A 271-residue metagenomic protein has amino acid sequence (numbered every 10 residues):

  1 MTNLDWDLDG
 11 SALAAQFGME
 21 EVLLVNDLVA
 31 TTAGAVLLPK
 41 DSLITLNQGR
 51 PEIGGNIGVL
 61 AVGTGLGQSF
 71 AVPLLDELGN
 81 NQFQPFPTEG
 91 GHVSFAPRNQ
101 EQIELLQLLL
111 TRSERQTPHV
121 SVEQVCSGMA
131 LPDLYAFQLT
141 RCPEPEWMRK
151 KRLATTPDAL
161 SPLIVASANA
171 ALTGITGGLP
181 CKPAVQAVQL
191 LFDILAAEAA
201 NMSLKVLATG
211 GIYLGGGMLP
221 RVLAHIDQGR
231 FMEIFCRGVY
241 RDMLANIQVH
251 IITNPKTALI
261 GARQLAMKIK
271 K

Functional and structural regions predicted by a protein language model:
M1-N56, E89-R98, Q102, D227-Y240 (+1 more regions): Glycine-rich phosphate-binding loop and adjoining helix at the ATP-binding site of ATP-dependent phosphoryl-transfer
G18, E104-K271: ATP-binding/phosphotransfer module of carbohydrate and carboxylate kinases, centering on a glycine-rich
L23, I57-A61, G211-Y213: Short glycine-aspartate micro-motif
D27-L28, V62-T64: Fold-independent oxyanion-binding glycine-rich loops and adjacent beta-strand/coil segments at enzyme active sites
A30-T32, G67, L219-V222: Short, active-site-adjacent cap segments at secondary-structure transitions
G34-L37, F70-L74, A224: Short acidic, glycine/serine/threonine-rich loops at helix termini
G54, L75-R98, T117, S121 (+1 more regions): Small-residue (GG/TT-enriched) beta-loop-alpha framework at ligand/catalytic clefts
I57-L60, L66-V72: Short beta-strand scaffold segments in enzyme catalytic cores
